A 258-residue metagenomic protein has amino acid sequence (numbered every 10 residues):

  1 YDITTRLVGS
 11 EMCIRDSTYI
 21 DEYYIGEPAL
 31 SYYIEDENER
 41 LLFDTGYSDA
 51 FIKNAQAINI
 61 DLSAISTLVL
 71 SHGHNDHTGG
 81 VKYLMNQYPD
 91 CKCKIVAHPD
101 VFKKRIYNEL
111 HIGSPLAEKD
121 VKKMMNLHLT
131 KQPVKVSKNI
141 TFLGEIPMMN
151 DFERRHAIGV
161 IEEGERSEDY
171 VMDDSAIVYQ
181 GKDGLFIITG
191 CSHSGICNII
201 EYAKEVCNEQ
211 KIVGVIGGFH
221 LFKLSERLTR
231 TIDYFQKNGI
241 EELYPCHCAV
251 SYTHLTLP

Functional and structural regions predicted by a protein language model:
Y1-G9, I14, H254-P258: Single conserved hydrophobic/aromatic residue that forms the stacking wall/gate of nucleotide- or nucleobase-binding
S10-E11, L42-D44, I140-I146, F186-C191: Active-site-proximal beta-strand elements of phosphoester/diester hydrolases
R15-I58, Y170-T189: Conserved beta-strand hairpin/beta-sheet module of binuclear metal-dependent hydrolase folds, prominently
Y23-I25, E39-T67, R154, V160-I161 (+1 more regions): Pre-active-site segment of Zn-dependent metallo-hydrolases
D44, A55, H72, N139 (+2 more regions): Divalent metal-coordination and catalytic microenvironments
A50-A97, C207-G214: Active-site metal-binding motif and surrounding structural segment of the metallo-beta-lactamase
G73-H77, Y83, Y170-A176, Q180-I187 (+1 more regions): Cap/insert and terminal regions of metallo-dependent hydrolase folds
D100-S175: Metallo-beta-lactamase
